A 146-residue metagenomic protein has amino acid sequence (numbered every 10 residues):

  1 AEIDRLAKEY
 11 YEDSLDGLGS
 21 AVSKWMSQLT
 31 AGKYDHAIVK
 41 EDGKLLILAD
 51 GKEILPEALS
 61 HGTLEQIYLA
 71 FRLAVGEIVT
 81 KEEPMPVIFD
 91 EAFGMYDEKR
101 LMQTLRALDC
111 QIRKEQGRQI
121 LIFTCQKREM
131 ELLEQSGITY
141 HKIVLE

Functional and structural regions predicted by a protein language model:
A1-T30, P84: Charged, surface-exposed helical/loop "interaction arms" that form contiguous linear patches used for dimerization
E2, W25-G32, G76, Q111 (+1 more regions): Conserved, well-folded catalytic cores of nucleic-acid-processing and energy-transducing macromolecular machines
E2-R5, A31-D50, L55, M85-F89 (+1 more regions): Long, charged, glycine-rich C-terminal linkers/tails
Y11-G19, L45-L73, A92-K99: Conserved ABC ATPase signature
W25, H61-I88, A107: GG-anchored amphipathic helix commonly corresponding to the ABC/SMC/Rad50 NBD signature/C-loop
E41, K81-E83, E115-G117: Short loop/turn elements that form and flank the Walker-type P-loop nucleotide-binding site in RecA-like NTPase cores
E41, L69, A74, V87-F89 (+4 more regions): C-terminal structured domain segments across diverse proteins
R100-E146: C-terminal lobe/lid and adjacent interdomain/linker elements of RecA-like ASCE P-loop ATPase modules
